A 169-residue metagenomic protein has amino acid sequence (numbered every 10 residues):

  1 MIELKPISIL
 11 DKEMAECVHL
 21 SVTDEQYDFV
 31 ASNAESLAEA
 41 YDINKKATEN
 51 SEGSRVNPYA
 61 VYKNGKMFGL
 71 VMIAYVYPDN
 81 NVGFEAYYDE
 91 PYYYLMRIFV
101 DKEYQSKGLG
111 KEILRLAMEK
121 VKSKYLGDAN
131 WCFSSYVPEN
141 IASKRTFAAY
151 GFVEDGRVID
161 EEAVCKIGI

Functional and structural regions predicted by a protein language model:
E3-R97, D101-E103, K120, K124 (+1 more regions): Acetyl-CoA-dependent GNAT
D42, G168-I169: Short, basic amphipathic alpha-helical segments that act as recognition/interaction helices in nucleic-acid-binding
V100, S106-K120, R145, A149: Conserved acetyl-CoA-binding loop-helix of GNAT-fold acetyltransferases
Q105, C132-K144: Conserved beta-strand-loop-alpha-helix junction that forms the acyl-donor binding cleft
S123-S135: Conserved GNAT acetyl-CoA-binding A-motif
F133-Y136, A148-K166: Conserved catalytic-core motifs of GNAT/GCN5-like acyltransferases
